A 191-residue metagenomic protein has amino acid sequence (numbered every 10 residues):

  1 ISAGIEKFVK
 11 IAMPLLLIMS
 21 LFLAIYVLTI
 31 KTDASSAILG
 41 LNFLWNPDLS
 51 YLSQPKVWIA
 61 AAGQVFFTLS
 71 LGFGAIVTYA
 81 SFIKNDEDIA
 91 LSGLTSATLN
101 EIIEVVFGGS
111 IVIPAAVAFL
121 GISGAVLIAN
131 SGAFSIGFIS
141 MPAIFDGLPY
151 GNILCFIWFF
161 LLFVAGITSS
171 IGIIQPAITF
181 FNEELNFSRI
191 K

Functional and structural regions predicted by a protein language model:
E6, K10-I167, I171, L185 (+1 more regions): Membrane-embedded translocation segments of transport machinery
N182: Short helix/strand-bridging catalytic loops that position acidic/His residues to coordinate divalent metals and engage
